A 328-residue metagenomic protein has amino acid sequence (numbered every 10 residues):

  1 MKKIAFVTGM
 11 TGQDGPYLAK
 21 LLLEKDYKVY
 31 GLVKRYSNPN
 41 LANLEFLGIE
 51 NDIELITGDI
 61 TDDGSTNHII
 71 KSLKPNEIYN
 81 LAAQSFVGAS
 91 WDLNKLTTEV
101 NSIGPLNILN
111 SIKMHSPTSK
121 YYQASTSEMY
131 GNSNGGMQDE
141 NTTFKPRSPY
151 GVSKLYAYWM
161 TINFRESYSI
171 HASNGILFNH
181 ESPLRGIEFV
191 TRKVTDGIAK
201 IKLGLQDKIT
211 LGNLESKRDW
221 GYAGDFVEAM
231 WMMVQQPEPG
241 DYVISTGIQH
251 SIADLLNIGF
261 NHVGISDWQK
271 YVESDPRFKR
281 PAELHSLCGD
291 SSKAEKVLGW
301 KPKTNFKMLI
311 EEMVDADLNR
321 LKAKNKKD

Functional and structural regions predicted by a protein language model:
M1-H180, G224, V234, T304 (+2 more regions): N-terminal Rossmann-like NAD(P)+-binding domain of SDR-like oxidoreductases, especially those catalyzing
E24, G31, G58, R185-D328: C-terminal substrate-binding subdomain of Rossmann-fold SDR/epimerase-dehydratase oxidoreductases
